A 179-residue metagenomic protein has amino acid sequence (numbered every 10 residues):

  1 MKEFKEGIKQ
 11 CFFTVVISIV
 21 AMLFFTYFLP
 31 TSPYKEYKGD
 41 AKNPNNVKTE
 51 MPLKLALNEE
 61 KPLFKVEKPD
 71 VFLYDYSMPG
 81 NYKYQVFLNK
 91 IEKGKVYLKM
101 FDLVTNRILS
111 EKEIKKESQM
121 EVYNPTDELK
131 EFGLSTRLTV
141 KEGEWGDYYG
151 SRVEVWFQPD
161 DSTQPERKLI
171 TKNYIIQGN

Functional and structural regions predicted by a protein language model:
M1-G7: N-terminal Lys/Arg-rich, disordered targeting/topogenic segments
K9-L29: Hydrophobic membrane-insertion alpha-helices, especially the h-region of bacterial N-terminal signal peptides
F24-E59: A eukaryote-biased signal for short, well-structured alpha-helical docking elements
L55-Y97: Contiguous beta-strand segments within globular domains
L98-D102, V155: Conserved aromatic beta-strand anchor motif in extracellular beta-sandwich/beta-rich domains
F101-L109, D160: Change "in extracellular beta-sheet-rich domains … of secreted and cell-surface proteins" to "in beta-sheet-rich domains
K116-D161: Short, solvent-exposed, Trp/other aromatic-anchored flexible loops in extracytoplasmic proteins
D160-N179: Short beta-strand elements
